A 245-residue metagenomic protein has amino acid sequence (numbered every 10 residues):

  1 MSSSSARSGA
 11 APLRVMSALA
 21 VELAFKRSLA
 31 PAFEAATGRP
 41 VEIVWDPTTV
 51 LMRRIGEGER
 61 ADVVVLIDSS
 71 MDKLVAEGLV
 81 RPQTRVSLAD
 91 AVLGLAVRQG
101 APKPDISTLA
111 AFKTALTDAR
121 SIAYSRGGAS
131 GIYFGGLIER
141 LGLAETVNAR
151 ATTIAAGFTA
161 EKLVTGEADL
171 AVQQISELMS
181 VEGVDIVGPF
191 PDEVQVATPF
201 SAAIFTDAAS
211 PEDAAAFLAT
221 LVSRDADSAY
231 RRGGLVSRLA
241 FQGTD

Functional and structural regions predicted by a protein language model:
M1-V44, T49, R53-E59, D68-E77 (+2 more regions): Exported/periplasmic ABC-transporter solute-binding proteins
